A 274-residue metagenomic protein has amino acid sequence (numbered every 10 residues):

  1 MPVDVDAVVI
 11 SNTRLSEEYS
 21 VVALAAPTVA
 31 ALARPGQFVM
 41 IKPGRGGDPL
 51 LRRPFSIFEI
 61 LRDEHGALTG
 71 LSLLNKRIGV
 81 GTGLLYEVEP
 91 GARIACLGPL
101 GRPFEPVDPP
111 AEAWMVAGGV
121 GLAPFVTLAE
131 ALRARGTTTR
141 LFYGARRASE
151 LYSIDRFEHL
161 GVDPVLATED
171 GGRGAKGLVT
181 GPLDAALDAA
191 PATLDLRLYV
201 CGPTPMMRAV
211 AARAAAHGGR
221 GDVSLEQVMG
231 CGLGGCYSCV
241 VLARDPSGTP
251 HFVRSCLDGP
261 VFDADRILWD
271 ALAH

Functional and structural regions predicted by a protein language model:
P2-P90: Ferredoxin-reductase
G44-D48, G98-P103, D245: Short, charged beta-turn/beta-strand-edge "cap" motif at the junction between a beta-strand and an adjacent loop
D63-H65, L187-L194, R244-P246: Alpha-helix termini
V80-V228: FNR/FR-type flavoprotein reductase catalytic core
P124, T204-P205, Q227-V261: Local cysteine-cluster metal-coordination motifs and their immediate loop/turn environment, predominantly Fe-S cluster
R254-L257, A264-H274: SAM/dcSAM-binding transferase cores
